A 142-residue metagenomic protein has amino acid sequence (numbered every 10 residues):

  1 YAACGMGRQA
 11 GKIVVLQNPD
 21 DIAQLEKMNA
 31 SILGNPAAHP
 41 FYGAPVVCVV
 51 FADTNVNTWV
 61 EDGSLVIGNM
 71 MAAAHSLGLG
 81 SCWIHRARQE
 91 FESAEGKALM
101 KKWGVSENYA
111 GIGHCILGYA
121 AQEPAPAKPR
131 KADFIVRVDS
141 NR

Functional and structural regions predicted by a protein language model:
Y1-R142: Acidic, surface-exposed loops and disordered segments
